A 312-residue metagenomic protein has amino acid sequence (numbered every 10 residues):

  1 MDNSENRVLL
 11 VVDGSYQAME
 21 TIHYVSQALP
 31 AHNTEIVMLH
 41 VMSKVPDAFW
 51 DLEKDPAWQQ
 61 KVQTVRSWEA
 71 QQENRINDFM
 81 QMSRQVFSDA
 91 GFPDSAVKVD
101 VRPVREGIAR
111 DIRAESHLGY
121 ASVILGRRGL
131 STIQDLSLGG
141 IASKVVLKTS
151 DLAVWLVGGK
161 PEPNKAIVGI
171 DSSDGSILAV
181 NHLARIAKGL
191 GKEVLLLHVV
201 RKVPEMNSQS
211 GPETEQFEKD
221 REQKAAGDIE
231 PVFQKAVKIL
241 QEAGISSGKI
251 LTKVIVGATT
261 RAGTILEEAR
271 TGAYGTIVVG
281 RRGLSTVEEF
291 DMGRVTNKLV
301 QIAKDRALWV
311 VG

Functional and structural regions predicted by a protein language model:
M1-N3, P46, A70, N74-V123 (+1 more regions): Structural beta-alpha unit
D2-R7, A18, Q27-A31, A109-E162 (+1 more regions): Gly/Ser-rich helix-loop-strand patches that form or flank binding pockets for ribonucleotide-derived cofactors
D2-V65, N164-K219, E242-I245, K249-L251: Small/aliphatic-rich secondary-structure junction motif
L10, F79-M80, V97, I133 (+8 more regions): Fold-core signature of tandem repeat domains
V11, R102, G169, I255 (+1 more regions): Active-site-adjacent beta-strand anchor residues
H40, V101-P103, H198, V254 (+1 more regions): Residue-level recognition of beta-strand->loop/alpha-helix junctions
Q59-D78, Q216-P231: A short acidic, glycine-rich active-site loop that binds or catalyzes chemistry on phosphate/adenosine moieties
